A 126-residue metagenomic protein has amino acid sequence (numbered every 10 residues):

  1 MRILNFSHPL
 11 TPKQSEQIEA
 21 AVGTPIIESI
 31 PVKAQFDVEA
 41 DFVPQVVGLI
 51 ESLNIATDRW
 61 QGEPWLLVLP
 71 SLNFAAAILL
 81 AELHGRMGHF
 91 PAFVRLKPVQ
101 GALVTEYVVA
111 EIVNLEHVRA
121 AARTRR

Functional and structural regions predicted by a protein language model:
M1-G62, A81-R126: Long, low-complexity, Lys/Arg-enriched
H8-T11, L66-A77: Gly/Ser/Thr-rich loops at beta-strand to alpha-helix junctions that form or flank small-molecule/cofactor-binding
